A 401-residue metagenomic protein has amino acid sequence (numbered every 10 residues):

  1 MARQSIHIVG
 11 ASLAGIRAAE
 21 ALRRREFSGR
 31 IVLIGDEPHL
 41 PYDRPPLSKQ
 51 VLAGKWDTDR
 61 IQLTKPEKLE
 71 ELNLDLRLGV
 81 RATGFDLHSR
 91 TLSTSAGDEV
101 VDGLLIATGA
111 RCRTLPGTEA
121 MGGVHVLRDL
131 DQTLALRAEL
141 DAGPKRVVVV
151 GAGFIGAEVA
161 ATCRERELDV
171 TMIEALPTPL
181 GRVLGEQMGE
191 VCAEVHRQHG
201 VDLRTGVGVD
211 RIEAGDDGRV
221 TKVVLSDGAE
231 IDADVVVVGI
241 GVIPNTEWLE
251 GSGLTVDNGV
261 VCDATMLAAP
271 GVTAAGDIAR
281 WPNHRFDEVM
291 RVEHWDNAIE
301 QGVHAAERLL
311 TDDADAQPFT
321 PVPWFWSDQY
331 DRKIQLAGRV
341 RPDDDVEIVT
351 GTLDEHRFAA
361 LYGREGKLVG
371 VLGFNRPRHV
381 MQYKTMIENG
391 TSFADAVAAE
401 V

Functional and structural regions predicted by a protein language model:
M1-H7, Q62-V150, V224-S226, V237-G239 (+2 more regions): FAD-binding core/adjacent interface of flavoenzyme oxidoreductases
A2-L74, A160-V183, Q382: Beta1-alpha1 glycine-rich phosphate/pyrophosphate-binding loop at the start of Rossmann-like nucleotide-binding domains
A2-S5, A11, R24, I278-P377: Mid-to-C-terminal Rossmann-like scaffold of FAD/NAD(P)H-dependent oxidoreductases
S5, T221, D227-T255, Y330-V401: C-terminal catalytic lobe of FAD-dependent flavoproteins
A11, I34-D36, D129, A152 (+3 more regions): Cofactor-binding loop segments of dinucleotide-utilizing enzymes, especially the Rossmann-like FAD- and NAD(P)+-binding
L13-I16, P38, A110-C112, D131 (+3 more regions): Residue-level detector of alpha-helix initiation sites
S28-R30, L76-S93, E99, R166-C262: A Rossmann-like FAD-binding core segment of flavoenzymes
G122-P144, R219-V224, A229-H304: FAD-site-proximal beta/loop scaffold in flavoenzymes
